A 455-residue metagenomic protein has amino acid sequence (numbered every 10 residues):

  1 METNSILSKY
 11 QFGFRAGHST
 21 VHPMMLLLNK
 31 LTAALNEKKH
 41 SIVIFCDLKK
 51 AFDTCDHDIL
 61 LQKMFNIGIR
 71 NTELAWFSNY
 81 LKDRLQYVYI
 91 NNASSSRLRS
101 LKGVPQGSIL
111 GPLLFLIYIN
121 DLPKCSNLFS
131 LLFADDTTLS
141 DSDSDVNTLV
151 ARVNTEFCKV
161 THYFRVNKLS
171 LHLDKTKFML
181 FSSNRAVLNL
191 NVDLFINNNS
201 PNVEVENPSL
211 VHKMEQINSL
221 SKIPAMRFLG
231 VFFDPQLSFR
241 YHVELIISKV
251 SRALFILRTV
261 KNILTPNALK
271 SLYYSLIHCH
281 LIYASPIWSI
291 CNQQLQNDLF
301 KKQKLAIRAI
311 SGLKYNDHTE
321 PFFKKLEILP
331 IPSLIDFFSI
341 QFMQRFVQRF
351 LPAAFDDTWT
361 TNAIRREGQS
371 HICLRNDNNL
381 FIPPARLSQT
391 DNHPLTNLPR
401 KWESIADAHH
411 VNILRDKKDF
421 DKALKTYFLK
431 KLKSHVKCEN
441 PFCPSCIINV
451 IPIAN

Functional and structural regions predicted by a protein language model:
M1-P105, D141: Conserved pre-catalytic core of RNA-dependent polymerases
M1-Q11, P112-D141, T265: Active-site palm subdomain of RNA-directed nucleic acid polymerases
F12-V21, A34-E37, K49-T54, I67-I69 (+8 more regions): Conserved, non-catalytic sequence blocks in retroelement Pol enzymes and Pol-derived host proteins
T32-H40, T161-L180, A186, L295-N362: Short, charged alpha-helical motifs in flexible N/C-terminal segments and linkers
A51-I67, T137-H162, S183: Catalytic palm subdomain of template-directed nucleic-acid polymerases, centered on the conserved carboxylate motif
T155, S170-P224: Short, conserved micro-motifs composed of acidic
M214-I287: Basic, alpha-helical interaction scaffolds
